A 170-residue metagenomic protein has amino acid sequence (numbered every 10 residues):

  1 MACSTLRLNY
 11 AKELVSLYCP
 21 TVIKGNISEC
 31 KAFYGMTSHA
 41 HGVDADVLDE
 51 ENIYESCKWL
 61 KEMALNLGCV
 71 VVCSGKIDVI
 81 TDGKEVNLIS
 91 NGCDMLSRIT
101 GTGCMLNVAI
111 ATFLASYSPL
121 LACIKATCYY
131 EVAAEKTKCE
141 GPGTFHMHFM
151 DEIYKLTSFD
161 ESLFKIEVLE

Functional and structural regions predicted by a protein language model:
M1-N9: Rossmann-like NAD(P)(H) cofactor-binding subdomain of soluble oxidoreductases
L8-V86: Conserved phosphate/ATP/ADP-binding segment of small-molecule kinases
A32, R98-Y129: Short, small-residue alpha-helix embedded
W59-A64, P119-A133, F149-M150: Short, well-structured alpha-helical segments that form the helix of a local strand-helix-strand
V79, M105-N107, E135: Short, electropositive, low-hydrophobicity segments enriched in small/polar residues
T81, E85-N91, A126-P142: Glycine-rich phosphate/pyrophosphate-binding loop at beta-loop-alpha junctions
I89-T100: Short pre-catalytic strand/loop immediately N-terminal to key active-site residues, enriched for Gly-Thr
E131-E170: Charged C-terminal helix
